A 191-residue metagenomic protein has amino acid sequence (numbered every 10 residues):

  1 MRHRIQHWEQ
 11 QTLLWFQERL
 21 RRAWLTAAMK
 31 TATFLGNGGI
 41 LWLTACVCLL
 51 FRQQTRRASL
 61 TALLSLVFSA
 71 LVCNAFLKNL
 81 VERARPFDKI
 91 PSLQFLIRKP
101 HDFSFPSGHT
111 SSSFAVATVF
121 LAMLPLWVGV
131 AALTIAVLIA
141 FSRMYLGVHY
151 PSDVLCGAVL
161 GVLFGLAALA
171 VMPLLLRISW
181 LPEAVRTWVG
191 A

Functional and structural regions predicted by a protein language model:
M1-W42, N74-D102, P182-A191: N-terminal transmembrane-helix/juxtamembrane module of multi-pass inner/ER membrane proteins
R19-K30, L50, Q54, A58-S59 (+1 more regions): Membrane-helix interfacial "entry" motifs
A23-L25, G39, Q54-S59, F87 (+1 more regions): Membrane-helix interface segments
A45-L71: Interfacial segments of alpha-helical transmembrane regions
L49, C73, L77-E82, L121 (+1 more regions): Membrane-water interface at transmembrane helix exits
T61, S65-A70, N74, G157 (+2 more regions): Alpha-helical transmembrane segments in multi-pass membrane proteins
I90-A191: Membrane-embedded catalytic cores of phosphoryl/pyrophosphoryl-handling enzymes
